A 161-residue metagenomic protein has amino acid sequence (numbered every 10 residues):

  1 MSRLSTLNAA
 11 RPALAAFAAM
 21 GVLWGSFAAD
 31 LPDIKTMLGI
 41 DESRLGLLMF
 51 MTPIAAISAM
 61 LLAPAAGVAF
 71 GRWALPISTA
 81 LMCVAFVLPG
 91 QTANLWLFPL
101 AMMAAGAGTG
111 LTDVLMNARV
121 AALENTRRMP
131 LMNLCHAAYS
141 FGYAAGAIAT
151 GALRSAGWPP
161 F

Functional and structural regions predicted by a protein language model:
S2-P32, T36, M103-A104: Pair of pore-lining "gating" transmembrane helices in MFS-fold secondary transporters
A18, A85, W96-T112: Hydrophobic core of transmembrane alpha-helices in multi-pass small-molecule transporters, especially MFS/SLC-type
G39, Q91-W96: Helix-breaking motifs and short loop linkers at transmembrane-helix boundaries and internal kinks in secondary membrane
T52-I54, S140-A145: Short hydrophobic/small-residue motifs within alpha-helical transmembrane segments of multi-pass transporter-like
I57-G71, R154: Helix-to-loop junctions at the C-terminal end of transmembrane segments in multipass secondary transporters
R72-T79: Primarily marks hydrophobic transmembrane alpha-helices of the MFS/SLC 12-helix fold
A80-A93: C-terminal ends and interior cores of transmembrane alpha-helices in multi-pass membrane transporters/permeases
G110-T126: Intracellular juxtamembrane helix-capping segments at the cytosolic ends of symmetry-related transmembrane helices
